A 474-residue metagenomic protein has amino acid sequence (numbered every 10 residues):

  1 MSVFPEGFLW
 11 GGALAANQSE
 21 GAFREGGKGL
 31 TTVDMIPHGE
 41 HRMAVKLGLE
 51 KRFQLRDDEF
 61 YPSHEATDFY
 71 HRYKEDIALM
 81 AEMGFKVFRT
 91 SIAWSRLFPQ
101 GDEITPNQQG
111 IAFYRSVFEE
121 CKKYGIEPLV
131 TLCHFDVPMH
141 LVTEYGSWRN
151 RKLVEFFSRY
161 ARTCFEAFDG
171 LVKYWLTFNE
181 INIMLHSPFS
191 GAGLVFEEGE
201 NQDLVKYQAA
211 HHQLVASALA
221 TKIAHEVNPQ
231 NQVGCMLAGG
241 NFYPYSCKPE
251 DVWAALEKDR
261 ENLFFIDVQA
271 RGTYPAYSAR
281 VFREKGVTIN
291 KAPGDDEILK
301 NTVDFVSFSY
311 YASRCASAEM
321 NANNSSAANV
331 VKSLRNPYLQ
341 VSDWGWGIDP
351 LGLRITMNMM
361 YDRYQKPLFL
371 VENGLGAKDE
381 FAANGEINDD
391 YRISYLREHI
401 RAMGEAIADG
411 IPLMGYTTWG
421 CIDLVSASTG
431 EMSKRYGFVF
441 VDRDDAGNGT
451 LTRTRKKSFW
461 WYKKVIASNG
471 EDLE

Functional and structural regions predicted by a protein language model:
M1-D57, Q100-D102, I111-E474: Active-site region of glycoside hydrolase catalytic domains
D58-R72, R149-K152: Active-site mouth loops of central-metabolism enzymes
E65-A78, P99, G110: Internal amphipathic alpha-helical repeat/solenoid segments
R72-A93, N301-V306: Catalytic domains of carbohydrate-active enzymes, especially glycoside hydrolases
K86, S95-L97, F135-V137: A short acidic, glycine/proline-enriched capping/turn motif at secondary-structure boundaries, especially helix N-cap
I92-P106: Glycine-rich, proline-tolerant flexible connector loops at the mouths of alpha/beta enzymes
